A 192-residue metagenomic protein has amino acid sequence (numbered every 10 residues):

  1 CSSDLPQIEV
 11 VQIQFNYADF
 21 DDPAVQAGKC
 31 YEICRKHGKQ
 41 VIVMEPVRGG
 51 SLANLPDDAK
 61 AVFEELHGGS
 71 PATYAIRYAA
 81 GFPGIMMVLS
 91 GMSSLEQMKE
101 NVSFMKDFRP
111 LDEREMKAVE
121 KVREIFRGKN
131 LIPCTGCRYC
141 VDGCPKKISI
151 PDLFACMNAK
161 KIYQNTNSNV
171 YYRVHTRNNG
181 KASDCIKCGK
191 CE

Functional and structural regions predicted by a protein language model:
C1-S2, C188-E192: Short, intrinsically disordered, charge-balanced linker/junction segments flanking boundaries in proteins
C1-T135, Y139-I148, D152-A155, N167 (+1 more regions): Beta/alpha (TIM)-barrel catalytic core signal, keyed to glycine-rich beta->alpha loops juxtaposed to Asp/Glu that bind
I162-K190: Short Fe-S-cluster ligation motifs
